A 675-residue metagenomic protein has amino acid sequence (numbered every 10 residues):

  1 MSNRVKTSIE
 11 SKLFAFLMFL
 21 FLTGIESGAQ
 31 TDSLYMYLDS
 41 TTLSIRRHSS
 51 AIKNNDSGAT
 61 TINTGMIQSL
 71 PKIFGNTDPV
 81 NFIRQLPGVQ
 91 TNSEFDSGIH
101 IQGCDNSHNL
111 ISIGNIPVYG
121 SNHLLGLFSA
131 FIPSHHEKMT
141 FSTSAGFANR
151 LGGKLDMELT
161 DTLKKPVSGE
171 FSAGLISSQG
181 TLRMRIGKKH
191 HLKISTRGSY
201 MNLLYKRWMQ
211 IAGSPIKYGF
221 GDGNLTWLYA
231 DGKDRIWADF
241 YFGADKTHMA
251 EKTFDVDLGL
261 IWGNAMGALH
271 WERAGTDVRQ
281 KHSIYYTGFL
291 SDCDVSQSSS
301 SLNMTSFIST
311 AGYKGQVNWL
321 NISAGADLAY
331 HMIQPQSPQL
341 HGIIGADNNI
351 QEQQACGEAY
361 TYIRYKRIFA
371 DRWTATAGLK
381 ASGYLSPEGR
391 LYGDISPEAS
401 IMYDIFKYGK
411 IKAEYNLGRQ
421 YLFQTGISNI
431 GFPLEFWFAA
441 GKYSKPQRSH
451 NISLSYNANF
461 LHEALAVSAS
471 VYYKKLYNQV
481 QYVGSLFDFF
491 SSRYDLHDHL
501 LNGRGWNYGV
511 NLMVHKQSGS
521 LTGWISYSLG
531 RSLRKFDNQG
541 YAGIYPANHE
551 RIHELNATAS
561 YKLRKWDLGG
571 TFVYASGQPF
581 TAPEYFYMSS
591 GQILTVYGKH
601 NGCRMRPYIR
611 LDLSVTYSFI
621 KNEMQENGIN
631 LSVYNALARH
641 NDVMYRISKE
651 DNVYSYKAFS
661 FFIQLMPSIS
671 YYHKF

Functional and structural regions predicted by a protein language model:
S44-H48, N54-N109, I113-A145, K154 (+1 more regions): Periplasmic N-terminal accessory/gating domains of Gram-negative outer-membrane beta-barrel systems
H100, L110, K138-G146, G152-T160 (+4 more regions): Predominantly transmembrane beta-strands of Gram-negative outer membrane beta-barrel pores used for transport
R150, H191-Y200, D277-S296, Q354-P387 (+2 more regions): Surface-exposed extracellular loop regions of Gram-negative outer-membrane beta-barrel proteins
M201, S214-Y218, K233-I308, A346-N349 (+2 more regions): Flexible loop and strand-edge segments within Gram-negative outer membrane beta-barrel domains
S306-G312, I350-Y362, H462-S526, E554 (+2 more regions): Outer membrane beta-barrel strand-and-loop segments of large Gram-negative receptors, especially TonB-dependent
Q334-H341, Y403, K407-I452, A464 (+3 more regions): Surface-exposed extracellular loop regions of Gram-negative outer-membrane beta-barrel proteins, predominantly
Y473-K475, D498-E584: Gram-negative outer-membrane beta-barrel transporters
Y574-G591, I609-R610, Y617-F675: C-terminal beta-signal and adjacent terminal beta-strands/loops of Gram-negative outer-membrane beta-barrel proteins
